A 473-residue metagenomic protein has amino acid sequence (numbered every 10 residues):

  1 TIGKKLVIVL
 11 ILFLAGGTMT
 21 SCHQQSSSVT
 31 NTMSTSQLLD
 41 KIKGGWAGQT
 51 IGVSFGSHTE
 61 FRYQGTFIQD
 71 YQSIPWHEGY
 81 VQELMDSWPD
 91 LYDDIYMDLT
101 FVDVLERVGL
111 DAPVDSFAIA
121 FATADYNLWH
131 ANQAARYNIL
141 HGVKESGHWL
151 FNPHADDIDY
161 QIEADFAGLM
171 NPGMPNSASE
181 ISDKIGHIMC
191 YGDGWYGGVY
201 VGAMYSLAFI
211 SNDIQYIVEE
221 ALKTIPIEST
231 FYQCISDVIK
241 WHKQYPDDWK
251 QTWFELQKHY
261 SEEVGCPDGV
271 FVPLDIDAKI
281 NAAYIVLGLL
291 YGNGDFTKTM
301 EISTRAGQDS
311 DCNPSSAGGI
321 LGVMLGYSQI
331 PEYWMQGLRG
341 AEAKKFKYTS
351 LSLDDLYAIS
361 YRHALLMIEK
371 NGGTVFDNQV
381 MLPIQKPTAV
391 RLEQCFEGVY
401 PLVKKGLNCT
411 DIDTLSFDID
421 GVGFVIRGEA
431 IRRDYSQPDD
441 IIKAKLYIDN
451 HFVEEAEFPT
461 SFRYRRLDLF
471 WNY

Functional and structural regions predicted by a protein language model:
T1-I8: Bacterial N-terminal signal peptides that target proteins for export
T18-S21: C-terminal motif of bacterial Sec signal peptides marking the signal peptidase cleavage site
L39, K43, A47, D90-Y92 (+4 more regions): Active-site cavity-forming subdomains of large catalytic enzyme subunits
F55, R62, T66-P75, C190-D193 (+3 more regions): Catalytic phosphate/nucleotide-handling subdomain of diverse soluble enzymes
H58-P89, I95-D98, D115-W129: Active-site-surrounding "flap" and adjacent substrate/cofactor-binding loops of secreted or lumenal enzymes, prototyped
S146-A155, F166-M174, D183-I188, A203-G307: Accessory "access/gating" subregions that flank catalytic or transport cores
D354-N408: Catalytic cores of secreted or luminal carbohydrate-active enzymes
I384-Y473: Glycan-recognition surfaces in beta-rich domains, encompassing non-catalytic CBMs and lectin-like receptor-binding
